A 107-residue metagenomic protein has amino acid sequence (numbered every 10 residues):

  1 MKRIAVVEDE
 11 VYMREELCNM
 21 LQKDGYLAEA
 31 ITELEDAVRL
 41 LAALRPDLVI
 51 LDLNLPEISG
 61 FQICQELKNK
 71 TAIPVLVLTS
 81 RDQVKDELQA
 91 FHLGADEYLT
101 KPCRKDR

Functional and structural regions predicted by a protein language model:
M1-R107: N-terminal/domain-start alpha-helical segments
